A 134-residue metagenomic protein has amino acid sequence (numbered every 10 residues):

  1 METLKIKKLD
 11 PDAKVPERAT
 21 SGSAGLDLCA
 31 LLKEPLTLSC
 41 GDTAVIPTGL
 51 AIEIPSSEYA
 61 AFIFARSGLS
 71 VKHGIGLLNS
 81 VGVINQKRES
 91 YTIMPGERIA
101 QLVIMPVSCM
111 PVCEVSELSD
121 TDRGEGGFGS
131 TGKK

Functional and structural regions predicted by a protein language model:
M1-K134: DUTPase catalytic domain/fold
